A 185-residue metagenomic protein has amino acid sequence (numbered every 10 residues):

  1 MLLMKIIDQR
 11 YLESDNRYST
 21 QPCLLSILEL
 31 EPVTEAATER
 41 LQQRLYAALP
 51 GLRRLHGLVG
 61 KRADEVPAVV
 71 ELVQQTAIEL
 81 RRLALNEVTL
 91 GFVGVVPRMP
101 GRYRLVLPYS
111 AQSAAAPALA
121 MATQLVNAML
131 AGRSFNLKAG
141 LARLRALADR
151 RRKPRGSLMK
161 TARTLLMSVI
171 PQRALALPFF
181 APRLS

Functional and structural regions predicted by a protein language model:
M1-S185: Preference for protein termini
